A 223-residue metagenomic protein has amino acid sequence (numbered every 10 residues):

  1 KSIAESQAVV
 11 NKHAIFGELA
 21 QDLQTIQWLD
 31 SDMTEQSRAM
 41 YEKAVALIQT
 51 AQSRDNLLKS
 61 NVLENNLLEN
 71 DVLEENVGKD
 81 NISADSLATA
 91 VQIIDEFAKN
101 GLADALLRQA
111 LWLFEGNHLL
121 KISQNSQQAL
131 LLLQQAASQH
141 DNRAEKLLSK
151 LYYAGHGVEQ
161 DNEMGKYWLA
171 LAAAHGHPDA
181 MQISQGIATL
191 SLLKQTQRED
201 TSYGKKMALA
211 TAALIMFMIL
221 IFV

Functional and structural regions predicted by a protein language model:
S6, H13, H177-R198: TPR/TPR-like alpha-solenoid helical repeat scaffolds
S37, A103-A105, N142-E145, P178-M181: Helix-start (N-cap) detector for alpha-helical repeat units in TPR-like alpha-solenoids, especially tetratricopeptide
A46-L47, R108-N117, L147-A154, G186-I187: Hydrophobic face of amphipathic alpha-helices that form TPR/SEL1-like repeat modules and related alpha-solenoid
S53, N81-D85, K99, N117-Q124 (+4 more regions): Short coil/turn and helix-start
S83-Q92, L120-L132, E159-W168: Structural signature of tandem alpha-helical TPR/SEL1-like repeats, specifically the intra-repeat loop/turn
I94-Q139, R143: Alpha-helical adaptor scaffolds
E159-P178, Q185-T189: TPR/TPR-like (Sel1-like) alpha-helical repeat modules
Q195-V223: C-terminal single-pass membrane-anchor helix
